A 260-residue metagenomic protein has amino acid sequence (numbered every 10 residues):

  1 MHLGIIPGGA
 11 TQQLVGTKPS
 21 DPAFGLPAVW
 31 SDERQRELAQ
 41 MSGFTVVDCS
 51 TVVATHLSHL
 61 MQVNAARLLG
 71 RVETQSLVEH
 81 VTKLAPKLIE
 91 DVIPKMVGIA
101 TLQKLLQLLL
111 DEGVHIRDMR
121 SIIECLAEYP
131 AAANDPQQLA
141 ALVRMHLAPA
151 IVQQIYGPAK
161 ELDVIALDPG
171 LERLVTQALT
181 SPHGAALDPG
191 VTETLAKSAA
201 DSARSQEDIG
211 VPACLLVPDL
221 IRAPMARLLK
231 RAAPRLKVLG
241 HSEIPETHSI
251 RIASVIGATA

Functional and structural regions predicted by a protein language model:
M1-A260: Membrane-embedded alpha-helical signal segments
